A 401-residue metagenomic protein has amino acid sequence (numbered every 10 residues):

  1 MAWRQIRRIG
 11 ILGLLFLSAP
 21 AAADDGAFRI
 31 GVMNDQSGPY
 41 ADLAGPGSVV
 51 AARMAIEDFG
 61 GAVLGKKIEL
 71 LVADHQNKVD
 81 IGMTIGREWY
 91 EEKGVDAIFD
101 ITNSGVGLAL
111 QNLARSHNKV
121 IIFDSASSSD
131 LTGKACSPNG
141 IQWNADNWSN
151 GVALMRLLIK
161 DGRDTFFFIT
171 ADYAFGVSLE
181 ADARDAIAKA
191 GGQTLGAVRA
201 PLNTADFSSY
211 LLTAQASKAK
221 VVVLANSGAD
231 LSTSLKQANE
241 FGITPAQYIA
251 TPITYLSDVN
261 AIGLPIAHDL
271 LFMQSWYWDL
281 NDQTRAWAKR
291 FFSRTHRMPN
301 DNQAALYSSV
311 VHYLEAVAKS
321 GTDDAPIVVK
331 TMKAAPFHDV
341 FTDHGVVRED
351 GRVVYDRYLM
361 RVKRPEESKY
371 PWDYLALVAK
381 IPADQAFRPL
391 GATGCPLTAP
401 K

Functional and structural regions predicted by a protein language model:
M1-R29, L397-K401: Short, low-complexity disordered leader/linker segments with a strong preference for bacterial N-terminal type II
A23-K401: Extracytosolic ligand-binding ectodomains
